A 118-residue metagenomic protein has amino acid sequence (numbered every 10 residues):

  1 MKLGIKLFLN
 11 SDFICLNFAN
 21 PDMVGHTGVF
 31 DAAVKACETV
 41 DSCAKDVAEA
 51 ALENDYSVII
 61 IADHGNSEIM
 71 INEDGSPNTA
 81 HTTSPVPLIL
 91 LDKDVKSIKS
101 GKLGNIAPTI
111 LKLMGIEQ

Functional and structural regions predicted by a protein language model:
M1-Q118: Feature captures the catalytic ectodomains and active-site-proximal regions of enzymes that hydrolyze or transfer
